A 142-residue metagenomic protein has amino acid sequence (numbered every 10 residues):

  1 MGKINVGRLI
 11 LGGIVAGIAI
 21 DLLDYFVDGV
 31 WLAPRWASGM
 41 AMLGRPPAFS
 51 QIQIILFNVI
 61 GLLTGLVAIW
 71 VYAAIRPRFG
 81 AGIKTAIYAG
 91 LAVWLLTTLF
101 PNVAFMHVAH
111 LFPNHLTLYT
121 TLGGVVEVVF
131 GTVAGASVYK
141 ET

Functional and structural regions predicted by a protein language model:
M1-T142: Juxtamembrane/disordered regions of integral membrane proteins
